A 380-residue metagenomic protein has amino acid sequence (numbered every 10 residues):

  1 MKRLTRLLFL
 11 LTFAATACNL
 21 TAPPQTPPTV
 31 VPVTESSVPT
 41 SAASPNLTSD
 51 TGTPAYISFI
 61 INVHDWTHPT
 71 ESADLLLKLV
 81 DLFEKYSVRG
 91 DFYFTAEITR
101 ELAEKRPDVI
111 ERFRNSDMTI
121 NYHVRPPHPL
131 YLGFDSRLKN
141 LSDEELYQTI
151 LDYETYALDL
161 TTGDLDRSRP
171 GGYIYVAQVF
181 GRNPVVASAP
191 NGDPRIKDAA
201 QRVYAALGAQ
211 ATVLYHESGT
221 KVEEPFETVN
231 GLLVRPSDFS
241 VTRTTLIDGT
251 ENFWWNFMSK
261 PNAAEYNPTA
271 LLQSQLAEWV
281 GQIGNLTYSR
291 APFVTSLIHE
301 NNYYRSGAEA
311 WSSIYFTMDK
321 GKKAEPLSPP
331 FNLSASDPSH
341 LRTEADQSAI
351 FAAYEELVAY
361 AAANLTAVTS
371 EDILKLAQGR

Functional and structural regions predicted by a protein language model:
K2-L10: Sec-dependent signal peptide recognition, specifically the positively charged N-region followed immediately by
L11, T16-T51: Ser/Thr-rich, Proline-interspersed low-complexity disordered segments
P45-V88, W311-M318, K323-P329: N-terminal regions that are enriched for targeting/export leaders and immediately downstream pro/stem segments
D65-D74, F94-P107, H128-G133, S188-D198 (+4 more regions): Acidic-and-aromatic substrate-binding clefts and catalytic sites of carbohydrate-active enzymes
P69-L79, E104-P107, L160-I174, K197-R202 (+3 more regions): Well-ordered, non-membrane alpha-helical segments in soluble/globular domains
F94-P194, A291-E300, K322-R342, A363-R380: Metal-dependent polysaccharide deacetylase catalytic core of the NodB/CE4 family, i.e., the active-site-bearing domain
D143-I174, N230-N256, T343-E355: Low-complexity, serine/threonine/proline-enriched polar segments
E145-Q148, Q178-K320: Active-site-adjacent pocket scaffolds in enzyme catalytic domains
